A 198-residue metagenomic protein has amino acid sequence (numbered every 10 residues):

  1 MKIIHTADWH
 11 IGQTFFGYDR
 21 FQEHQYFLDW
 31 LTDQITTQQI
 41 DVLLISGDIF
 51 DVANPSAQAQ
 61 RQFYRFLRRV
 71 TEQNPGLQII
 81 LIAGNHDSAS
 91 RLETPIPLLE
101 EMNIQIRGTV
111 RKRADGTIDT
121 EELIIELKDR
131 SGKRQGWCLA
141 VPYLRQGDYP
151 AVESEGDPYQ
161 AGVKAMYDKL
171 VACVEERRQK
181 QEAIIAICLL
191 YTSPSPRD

Functional and structural regions predicted by a protein language model:
M1-R68, E72-G76: N-terminal active-site segment of His-dependent metallophosphoesterases
K2-Q13, Q135-D148, I187-L189: Active-site-proximal beta-strand elements of phosphoester/diester hydrolases
T6-A7, L44-G47, Q78-N85, R107-G108 (+1 more regions): Active-site neighborhood of phospho(di)ester-bond hydrolases with catalytic His/Asp-centered motifs
I49-Y64, A83, S88-M102, G108: Metal-dependent catalytic neighborhoods of phosphoester/phosphodiester hydrolases
T94, Q105-V141, Q146-A151: An acidic, phosphate/nucleotide-engaging active-site surface
D129-I184: Binuclear metal-dependent hydrolase catalytic cores centered on His/Asp/Glu-rich metal-binding motifs
Y191-D198: Conserved small/polar residues in nucleotide/adenosyl-binding loops
